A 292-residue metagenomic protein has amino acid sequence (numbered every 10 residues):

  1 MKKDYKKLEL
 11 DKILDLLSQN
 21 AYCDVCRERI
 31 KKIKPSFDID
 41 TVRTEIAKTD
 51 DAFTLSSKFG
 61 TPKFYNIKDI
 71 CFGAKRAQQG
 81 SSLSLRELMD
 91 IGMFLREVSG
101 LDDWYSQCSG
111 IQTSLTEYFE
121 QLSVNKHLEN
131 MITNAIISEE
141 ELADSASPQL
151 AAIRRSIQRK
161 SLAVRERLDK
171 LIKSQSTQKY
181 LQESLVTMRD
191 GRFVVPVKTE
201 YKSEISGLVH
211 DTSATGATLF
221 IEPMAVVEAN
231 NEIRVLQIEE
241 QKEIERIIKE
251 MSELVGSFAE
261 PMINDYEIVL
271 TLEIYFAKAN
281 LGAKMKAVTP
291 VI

Functional and structural regions predicted by a protein language model:
M1-T61, A77-S82, T113-S114, E129-I292: Alpha-helical coupling/stalk and coiled-coil linker elements that connect catalytic or binding modules and transmit
K3-K7, D51-L122, H127: Long, charged all-alpha helical bundle/coiled-coil segments in cytosolic proteins
